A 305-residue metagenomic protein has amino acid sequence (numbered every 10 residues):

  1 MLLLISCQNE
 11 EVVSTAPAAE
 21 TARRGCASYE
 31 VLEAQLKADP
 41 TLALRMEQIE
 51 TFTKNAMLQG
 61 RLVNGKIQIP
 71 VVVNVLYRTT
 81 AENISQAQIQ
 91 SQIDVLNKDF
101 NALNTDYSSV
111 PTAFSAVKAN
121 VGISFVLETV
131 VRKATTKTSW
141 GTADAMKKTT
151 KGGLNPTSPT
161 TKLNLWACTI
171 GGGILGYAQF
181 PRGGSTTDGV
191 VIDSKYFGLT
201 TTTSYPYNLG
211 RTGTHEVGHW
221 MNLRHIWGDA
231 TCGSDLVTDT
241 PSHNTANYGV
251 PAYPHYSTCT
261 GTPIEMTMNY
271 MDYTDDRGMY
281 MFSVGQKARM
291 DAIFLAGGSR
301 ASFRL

Functional and structural regions predicted by a protein language model:
L3-S6: C-terminal motif of bacterial Sec signal peptides marking the signal peptidase cleavage site
V12-P159, L295, S299-R300: Propeptide-to-catalytic entry region of secreted or membrane-anchored zinc metalloproteases
L76-T80, V131-K133, T169-G173, Y196-L199 (+2 more regions): Solvent-exposed loop/turn segments at secondary-structure junctions within structured extracellular/periplasmic domains
S85-Q92, L209-G213, Q286-R289: Stable alpha-helical elements in mature extracytoplasmic
I93, N97-N104, A167-T169, S194-Y196 (+4 more regions): Sec/Tat-exported extracytoplasmic proteins
K147-H225: Active-site-proximal segment of zinc-dependent metalloprotease catalytic domains
S204-Y280: The catalytic-center signature of Zn2+-dependent metalloproteases
Y280-L305: Pan-zinc metallopeptidase signature
